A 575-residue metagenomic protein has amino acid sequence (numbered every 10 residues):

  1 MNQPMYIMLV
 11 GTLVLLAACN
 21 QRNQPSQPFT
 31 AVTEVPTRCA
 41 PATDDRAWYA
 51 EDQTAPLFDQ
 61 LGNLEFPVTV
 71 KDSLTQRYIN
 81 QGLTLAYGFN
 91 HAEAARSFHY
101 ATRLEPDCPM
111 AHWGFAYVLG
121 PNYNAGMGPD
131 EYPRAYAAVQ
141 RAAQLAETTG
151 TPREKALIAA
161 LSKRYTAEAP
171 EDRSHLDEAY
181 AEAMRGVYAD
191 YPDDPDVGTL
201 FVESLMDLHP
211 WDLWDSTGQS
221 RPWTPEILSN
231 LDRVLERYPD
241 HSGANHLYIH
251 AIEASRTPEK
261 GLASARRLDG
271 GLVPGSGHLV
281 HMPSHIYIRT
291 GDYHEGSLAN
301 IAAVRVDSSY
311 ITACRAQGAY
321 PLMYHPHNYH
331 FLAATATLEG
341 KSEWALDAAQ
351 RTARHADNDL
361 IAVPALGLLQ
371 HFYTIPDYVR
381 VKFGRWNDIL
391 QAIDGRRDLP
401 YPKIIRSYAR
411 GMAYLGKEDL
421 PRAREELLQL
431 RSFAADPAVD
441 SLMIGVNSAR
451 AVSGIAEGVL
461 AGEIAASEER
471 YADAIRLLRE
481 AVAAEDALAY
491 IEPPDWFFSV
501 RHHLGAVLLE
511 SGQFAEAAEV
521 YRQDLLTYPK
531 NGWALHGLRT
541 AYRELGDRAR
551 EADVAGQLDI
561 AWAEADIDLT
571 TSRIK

Functional and structural regions predicted by a protein language model:
Q3-V10: Sec-dependent signal peptide recognition, specifically the positively charged N-region followed immediately by
L16-A18: C-terminal motif of bacterial Sec signal peptides marking the signal peptidase cleavage site
R22-N245, R256-P258, R266, G270-V273 (+9 more regions): N-terminal alpha-helical interaction modules that lie
H112-F115, Y287, A299, L477 (+2 more regions): TPR/Sel1-like alpha-solenoid repeat signature
G114, L200, L247-Y248, M282 (+3 more regions): Canonical tetratricopeptide repeat
H246, P274, H278-H281, H285 (+4 more regions): His-enriched metal-coordination microenvironments in redox/metal-binding proteins
L415-E418, R450-V482, P493, F498-F514 (+1 more regions): C-terminal substrate/ligand-recognition segments
E516-K575: C-terminal non-catalytic interaction modules
